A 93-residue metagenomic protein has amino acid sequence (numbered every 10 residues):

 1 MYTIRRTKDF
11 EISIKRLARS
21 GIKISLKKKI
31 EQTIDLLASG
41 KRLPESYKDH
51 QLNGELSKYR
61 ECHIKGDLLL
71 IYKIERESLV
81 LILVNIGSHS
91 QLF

Functional and structural regions predicted by a protein language model:
M1-G66, E75-L81, S90-F93: Basic, Lys/Arg-enriched alpha-helical interface segments
L83-N85: Catalytic Cys-His active-site segments of thiol-dependent hydrolases/isopeptidases
